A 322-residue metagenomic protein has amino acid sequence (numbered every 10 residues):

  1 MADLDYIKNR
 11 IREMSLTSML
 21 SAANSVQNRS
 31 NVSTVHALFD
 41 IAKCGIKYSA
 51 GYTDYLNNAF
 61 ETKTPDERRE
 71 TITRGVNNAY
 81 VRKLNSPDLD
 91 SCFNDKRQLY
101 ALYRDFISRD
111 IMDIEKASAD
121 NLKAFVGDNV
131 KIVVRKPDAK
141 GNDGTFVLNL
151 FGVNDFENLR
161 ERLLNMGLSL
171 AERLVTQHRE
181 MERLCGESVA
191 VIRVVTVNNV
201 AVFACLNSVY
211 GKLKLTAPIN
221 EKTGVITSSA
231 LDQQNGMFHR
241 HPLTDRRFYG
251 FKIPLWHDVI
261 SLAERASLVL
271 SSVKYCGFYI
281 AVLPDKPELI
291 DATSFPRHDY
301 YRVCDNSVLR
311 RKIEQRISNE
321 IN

Functional and structural regions predicted by a protein language model:
L4, N9, D245-S261, L268-Y275 (+1 more regions): C-terminal active-site "lid" helix and adjoining low-complexity regulatory extension at the edge of ATP-using catalytic
R10-F125, K140: Conserved N-proximal alpha/beta basic substrate-recognition cap immediately N-terminal to, or forming the N-lobe
K123-V133: Acidic/histidine-enriched active-site and ligand-binding environments that engage anionic O-linkages
I132, V202, E288-D291: Protein kinase-like catalytic core scaffold
I132-L159: Glycine-rich phosphate-binding loop of ATP-grasp-fold ATP-dependent ligases
D138-K140, T176-Q177, S208-Y210, A281-V282 (+1 more regions): Short, solvent-exposed loop/turn segments at secondary-structure junctions
F151-Q233: Phosphate-binding site of ATP-dependent enzymes
S228-F251, D258: Conserved catalytic alpha/beta cores of large enzymes that bind or transform nucleotide phosphates and polynucleotides
